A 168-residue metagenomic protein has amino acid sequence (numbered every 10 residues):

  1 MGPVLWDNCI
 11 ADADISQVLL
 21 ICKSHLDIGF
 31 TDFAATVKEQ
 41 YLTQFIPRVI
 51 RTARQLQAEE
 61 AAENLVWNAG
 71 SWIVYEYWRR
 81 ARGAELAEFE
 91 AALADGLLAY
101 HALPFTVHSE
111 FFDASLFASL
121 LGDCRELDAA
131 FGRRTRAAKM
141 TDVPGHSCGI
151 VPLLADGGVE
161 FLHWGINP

Functional and structural regions predicted by a protein language model:
M1-P168: Carbohydrate-active enzymes and regulators
